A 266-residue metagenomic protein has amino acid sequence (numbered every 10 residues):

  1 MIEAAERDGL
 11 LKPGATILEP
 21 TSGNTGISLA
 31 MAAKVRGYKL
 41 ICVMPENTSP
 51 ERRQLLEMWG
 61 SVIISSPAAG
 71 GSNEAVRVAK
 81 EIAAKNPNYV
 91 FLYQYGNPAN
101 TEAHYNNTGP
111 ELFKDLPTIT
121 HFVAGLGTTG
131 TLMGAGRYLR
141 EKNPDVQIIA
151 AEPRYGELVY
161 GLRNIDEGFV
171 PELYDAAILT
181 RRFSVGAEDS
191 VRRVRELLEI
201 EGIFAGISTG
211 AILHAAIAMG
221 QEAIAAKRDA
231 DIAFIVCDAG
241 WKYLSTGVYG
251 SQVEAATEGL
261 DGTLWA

Functional and structural regions predicted by a protein language model:
M1-A266: PLP-dependent amino-acid enzyme catalytic core
